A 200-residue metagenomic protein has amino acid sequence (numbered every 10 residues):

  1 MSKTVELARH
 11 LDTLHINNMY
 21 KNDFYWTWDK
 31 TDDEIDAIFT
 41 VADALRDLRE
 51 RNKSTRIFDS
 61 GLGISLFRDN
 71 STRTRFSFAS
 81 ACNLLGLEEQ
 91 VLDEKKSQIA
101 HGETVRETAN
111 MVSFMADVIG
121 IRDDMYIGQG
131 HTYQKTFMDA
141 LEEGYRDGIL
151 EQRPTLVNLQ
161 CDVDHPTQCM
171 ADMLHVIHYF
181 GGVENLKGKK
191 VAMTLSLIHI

Functional and structural regions predicted by a protein language model:
S2-F76: Positively charged, low-complexity intrinsically disordered leader regions
A44-L48, E143, H178: Conserved helix-loop functional segments at active or binding sites
R51-T55, I177-V183: A short, basic/flexible loop-to-alpha-helix module at the beginning of a structural domain
R56-I177: Phosphate/diphosphate ligand-binding glycine-rich loop within oxidoreductases
G63, V191-A192: Conserved hydrophobic helix-helix packing surfaces used for dimerization/oligomerization
E184-G188: Short helix-loop-beta connector
T194-S196: Active-site donor-nucleotide binding/catalytic segment of nucleotide-sugar enzymes
I198-I200: Conserved small/polar residues in nucleotide/adenosyl-binding loops
